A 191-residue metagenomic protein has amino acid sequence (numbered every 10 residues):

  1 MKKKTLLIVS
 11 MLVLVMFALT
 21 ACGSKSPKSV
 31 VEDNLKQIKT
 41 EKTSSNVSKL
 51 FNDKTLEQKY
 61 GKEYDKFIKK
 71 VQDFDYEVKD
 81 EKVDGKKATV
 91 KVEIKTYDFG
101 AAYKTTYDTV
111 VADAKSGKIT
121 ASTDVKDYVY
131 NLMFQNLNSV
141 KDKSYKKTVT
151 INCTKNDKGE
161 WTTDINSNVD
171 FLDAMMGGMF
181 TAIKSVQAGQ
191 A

Functional and structural regions predicted by a protein language model:
M1-I8, L12-V13: Positively charged n-region of N-terminal signal peptides that target proteins for export
A18-A21: C-terminal motif of bacterial Sec signal peptides marking the signal peptidase cleavage site
G23-E77, A101: Core segments of small alpha/beta cavity-forming domains
D65, Y103-T105, N136-K141: Extracellular/periplasm-exposed beta-strand and loop segments of Gram-negative cell-envelope proteins, dominated by
V83-K87, D157-K158: Residue-level signal for tight coil/turn positions that link beta-strands
K86-I94: A short hydrophobic beta-strand element
K95-V110, D173-M175: Short, cysteine-centered beta-strand-loop-beta hairpins and adjacent loop/turn segments enriched in charged/polar
A112-D127, S139-A188: Short beta-strand edge/turn micro-motifs at domain boundaries
